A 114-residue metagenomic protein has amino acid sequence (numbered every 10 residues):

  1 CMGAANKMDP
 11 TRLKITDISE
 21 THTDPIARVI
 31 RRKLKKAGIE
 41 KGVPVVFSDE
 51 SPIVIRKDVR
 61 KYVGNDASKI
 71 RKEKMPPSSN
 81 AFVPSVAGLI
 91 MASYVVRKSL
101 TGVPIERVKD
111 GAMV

Functional and structural regions predicted by a protein language model:
M2-M8, E50: Short, ordered loop/turn segments at secondary-structure junctions
N6-D17: Acidic/polar active-site rim loop that often engages polyanionic ligands
E20-V114: Glycine-rich phosphate/adenylate-binding loop
